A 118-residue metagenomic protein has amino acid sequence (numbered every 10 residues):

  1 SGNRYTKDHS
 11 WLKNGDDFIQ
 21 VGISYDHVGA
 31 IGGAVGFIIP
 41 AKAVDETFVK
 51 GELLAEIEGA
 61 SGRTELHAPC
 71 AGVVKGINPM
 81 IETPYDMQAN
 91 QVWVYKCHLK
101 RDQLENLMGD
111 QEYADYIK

Functional and structural regions predicted by a protein language model:
S1-K50, D86, N90-K118: Acidic, low-complexity mobile loops and tails
G2-T6, T64-V73: Short coil-to-beta-strand transition motifs
L12-N14, A60, A71, I77: Residue-level recognition of beta-strand microenvironments
P40, T47, E58-G59, E65-A68: Small beta-strand-rich domains/subdomains or short beta-sheet motifs embedded in larger alpha/beta proteins
K42-E56, V73-G76: Short, well-structured beta-strand-loop connectors
L53-A55, G59-R63, M80-I81, R101: Short, charged beta-turn/beta-strand-edge "cap" motif at the junction between a beta-strand and an adjacent loop
I77, I81-A89: Short, charge-rich, low-complexity interaction segments located in flexible loops at or near secondary-structure
